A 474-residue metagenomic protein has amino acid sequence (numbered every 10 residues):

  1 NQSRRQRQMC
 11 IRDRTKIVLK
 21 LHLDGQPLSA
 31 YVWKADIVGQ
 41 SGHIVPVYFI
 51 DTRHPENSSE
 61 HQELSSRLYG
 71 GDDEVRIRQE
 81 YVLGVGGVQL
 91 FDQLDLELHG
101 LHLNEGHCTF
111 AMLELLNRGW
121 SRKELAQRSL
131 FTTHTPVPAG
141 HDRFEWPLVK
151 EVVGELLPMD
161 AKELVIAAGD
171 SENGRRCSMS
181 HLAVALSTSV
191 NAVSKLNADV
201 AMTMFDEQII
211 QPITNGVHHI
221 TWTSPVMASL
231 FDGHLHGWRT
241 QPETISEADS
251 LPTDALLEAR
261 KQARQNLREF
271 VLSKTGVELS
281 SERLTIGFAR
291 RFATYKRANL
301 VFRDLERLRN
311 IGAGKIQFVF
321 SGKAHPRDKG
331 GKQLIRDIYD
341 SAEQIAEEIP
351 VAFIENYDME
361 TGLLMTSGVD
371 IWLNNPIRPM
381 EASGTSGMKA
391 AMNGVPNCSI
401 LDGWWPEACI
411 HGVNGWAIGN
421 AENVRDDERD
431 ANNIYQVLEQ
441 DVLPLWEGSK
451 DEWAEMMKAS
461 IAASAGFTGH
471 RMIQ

Functional and structural regions predicted by a protein language model:
N1-R7, I11: Single conserved hydrophobic/aromatic residue that forms the stacking wall/gate of nucleotide- or nucleobase-binding
T15-W33, D95-L98, H102-V165, R283-L284 (+3 more regions): Gly/Pro-rich turn-and-neighbor structural signature
Y48-R53, P138, P158-V200, F205-T275: Donor nucleotide-sugar binding/catalytic pocket of nucleotide-sugar-dependent glycosyltransferases
N57, Q62-L103: A conserved hydrophobic secondary-structure block that centers on an alpha-helix together with its immediately flanking
F131-R143, V217-P225, P326, Y357-E360: Short, conserved secondary-structure transition motifs
Q208-P242, S246, L364-G466: Catalytic binding pocket for nucleotide-activated donors in carbohydrate/polymer assembly enzymes
H219-Y357: Conserved catalytic-core segment of nucleotide-activated headgroup transferases in glycan assembly
G469-Q474: C-terminal alpha-helical cap of glycosyltransferases
